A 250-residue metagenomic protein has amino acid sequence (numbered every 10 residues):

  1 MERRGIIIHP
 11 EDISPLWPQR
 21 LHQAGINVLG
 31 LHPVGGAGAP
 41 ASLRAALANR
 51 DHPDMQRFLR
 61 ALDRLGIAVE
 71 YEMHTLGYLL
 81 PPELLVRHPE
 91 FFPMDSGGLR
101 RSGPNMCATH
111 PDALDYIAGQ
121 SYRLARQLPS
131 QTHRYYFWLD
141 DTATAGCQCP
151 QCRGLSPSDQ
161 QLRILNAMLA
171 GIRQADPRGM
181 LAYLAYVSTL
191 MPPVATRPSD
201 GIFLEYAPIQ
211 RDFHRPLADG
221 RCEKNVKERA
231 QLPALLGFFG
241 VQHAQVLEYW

Functional and structural regions predicted by a protein language model:
R3-N225, Q231-W250: Aromatic-lined carbohydrate-binding surfaces of glycoside hydrolases
